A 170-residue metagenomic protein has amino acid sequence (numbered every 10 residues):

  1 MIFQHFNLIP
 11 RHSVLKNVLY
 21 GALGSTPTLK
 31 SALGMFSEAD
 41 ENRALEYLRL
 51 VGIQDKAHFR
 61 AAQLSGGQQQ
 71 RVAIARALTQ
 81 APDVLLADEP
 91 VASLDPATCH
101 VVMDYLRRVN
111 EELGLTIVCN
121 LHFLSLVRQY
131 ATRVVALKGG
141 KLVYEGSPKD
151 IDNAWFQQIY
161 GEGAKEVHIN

Functional and structural regions predicted by a protein language model:
L19, K30-D55: Conserved ABC ATPase "signature" region
R60-L64, Q68: Conserved ABC ATPase signature
A81: Conserved catalytic motifs of ABC-family nucleotide-binding domains
L85-D88: Catalytic Walker B motif of ABC-type/P-loop ATPase nucleotide-binding domains
P96-T98: Helix N-cap at the start of a conserved alpha-helix in ABC-type nucleotide-binding domains
H100-E112: Helical segment within the ABC ATPase nucleotide-binding domain
